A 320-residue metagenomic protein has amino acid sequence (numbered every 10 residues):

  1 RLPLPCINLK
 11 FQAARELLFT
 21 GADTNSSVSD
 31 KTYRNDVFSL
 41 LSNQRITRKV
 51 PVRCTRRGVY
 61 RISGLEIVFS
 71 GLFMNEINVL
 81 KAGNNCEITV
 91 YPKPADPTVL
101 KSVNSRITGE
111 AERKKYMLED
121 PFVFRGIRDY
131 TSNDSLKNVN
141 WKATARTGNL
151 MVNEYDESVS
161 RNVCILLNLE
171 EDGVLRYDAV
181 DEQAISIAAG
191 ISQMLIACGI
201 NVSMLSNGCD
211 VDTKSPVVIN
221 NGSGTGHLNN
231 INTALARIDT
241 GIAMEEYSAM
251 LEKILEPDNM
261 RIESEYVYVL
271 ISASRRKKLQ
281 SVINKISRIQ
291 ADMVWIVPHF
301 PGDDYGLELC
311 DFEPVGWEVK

Functional and structural regions predicted by a protein language model:
R1-K214: An amphipathic, basic-hydrophobic helix/alpha-beta surface used to engage anionic, phosphate-rich ligands or surfaces
K101, L118, D129-S132, L136-K320: Exposed, interaction-prone extracellular/peripheral surfaces
